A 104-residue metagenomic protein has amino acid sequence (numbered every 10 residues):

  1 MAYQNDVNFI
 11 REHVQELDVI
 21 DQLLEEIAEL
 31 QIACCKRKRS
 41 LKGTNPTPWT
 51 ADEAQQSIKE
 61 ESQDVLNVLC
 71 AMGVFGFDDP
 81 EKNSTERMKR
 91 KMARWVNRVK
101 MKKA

Functional and structural regions predicted by a protein language model:
M1-A104: Flexible "arm" and connector segments at domain edges
